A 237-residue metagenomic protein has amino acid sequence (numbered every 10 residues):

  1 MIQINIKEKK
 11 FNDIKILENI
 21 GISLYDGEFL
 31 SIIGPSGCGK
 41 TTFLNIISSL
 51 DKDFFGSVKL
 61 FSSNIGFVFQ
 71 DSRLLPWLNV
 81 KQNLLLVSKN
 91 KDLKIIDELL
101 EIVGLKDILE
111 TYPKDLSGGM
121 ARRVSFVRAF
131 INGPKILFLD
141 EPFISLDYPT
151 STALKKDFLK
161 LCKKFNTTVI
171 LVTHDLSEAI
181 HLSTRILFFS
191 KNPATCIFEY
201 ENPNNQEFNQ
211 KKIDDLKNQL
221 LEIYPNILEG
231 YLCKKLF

Functional and structural regions predicted by a protein language model:
I33-P35: The feature captures the beta-strand-to-loop junction immediately N-terminal to the Walker
S48: Helix-to-loop junction immediately C-terminal to a conserved catalytic motif
L93-I108, L159-K160: Conserved ABC ATPase "signature" region
Y112-L116, M120: Conserved ABC ATPase signature
F126: Hydrophobic anchor residue at the start of the ABC signature
G133: Conserved catalytic motifs of ABC-family nucleotide-binding domains
L137-E141: Catalytic Walker B motif of ABC-type/P-loop ATPase nucleotide-binding domains
